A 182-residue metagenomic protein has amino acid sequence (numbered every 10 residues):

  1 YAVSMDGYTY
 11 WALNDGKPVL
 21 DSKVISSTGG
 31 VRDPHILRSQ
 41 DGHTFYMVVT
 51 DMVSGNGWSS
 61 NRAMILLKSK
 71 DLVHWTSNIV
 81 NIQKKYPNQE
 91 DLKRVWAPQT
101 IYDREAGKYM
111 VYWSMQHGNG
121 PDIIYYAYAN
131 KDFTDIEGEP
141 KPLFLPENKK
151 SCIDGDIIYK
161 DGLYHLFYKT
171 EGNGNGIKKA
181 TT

Functional and structural regions predicted by a protein language model:
Y1-V95, I101-T182: Beta-rich carbohydrate-recognition and catalytic domains
